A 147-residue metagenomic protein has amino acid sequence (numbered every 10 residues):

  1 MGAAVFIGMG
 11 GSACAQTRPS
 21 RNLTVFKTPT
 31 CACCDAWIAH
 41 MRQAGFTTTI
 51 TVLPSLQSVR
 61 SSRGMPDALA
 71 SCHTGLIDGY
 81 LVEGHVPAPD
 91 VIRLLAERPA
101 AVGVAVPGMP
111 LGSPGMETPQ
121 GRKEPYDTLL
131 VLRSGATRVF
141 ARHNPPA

Functional and structural regions predicted by a protein language model:
M1-Q16: N-terminal export signals
G10, K27-T30, A68: Secretory pathway export signals and precursors
T17-P19, L76: Short glycine-enriched loop/turn motifs at secondary-structure junctions
S20-I38: Local sequence-structure signature of Cys/Sec-based thiol-disulfide redox active-site neighborhoods
F26-T28, L53-P54, H85, P107-M109: Active-site-proximal beta-strand/loop segments in catalytic clefts of secreted hydrolases
T30, W37, V52-S55, P87-V91: Stable alpha-helical elements in mature extracytoplasmic
D35-D78: N-terminal, post-signal-peptide region of Sec/Tat-exported proteins
S62-A147: Thiol/selenol-based redox catalytic cores and closely related redox-interacting motifs
